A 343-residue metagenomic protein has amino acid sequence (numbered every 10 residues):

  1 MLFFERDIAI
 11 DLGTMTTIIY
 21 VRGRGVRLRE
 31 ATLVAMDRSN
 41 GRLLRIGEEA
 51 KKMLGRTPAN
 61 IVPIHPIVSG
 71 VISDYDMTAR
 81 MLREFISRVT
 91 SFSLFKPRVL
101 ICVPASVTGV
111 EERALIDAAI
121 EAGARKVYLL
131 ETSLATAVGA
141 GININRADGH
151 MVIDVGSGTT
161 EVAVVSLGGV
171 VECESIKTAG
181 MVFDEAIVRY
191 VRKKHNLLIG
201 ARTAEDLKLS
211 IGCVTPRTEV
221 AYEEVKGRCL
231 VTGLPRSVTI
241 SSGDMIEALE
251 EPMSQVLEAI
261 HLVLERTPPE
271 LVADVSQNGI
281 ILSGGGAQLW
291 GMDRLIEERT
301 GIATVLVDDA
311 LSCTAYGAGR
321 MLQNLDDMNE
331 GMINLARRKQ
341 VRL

Functional and structural regions predicted by a protein language model:
M1-S157, A163-I280, A287-L343: Nucleotide/phosphate-binding catalytic cleft detector across ATP-hydrolyzing and phosphate-transferring enzymes
